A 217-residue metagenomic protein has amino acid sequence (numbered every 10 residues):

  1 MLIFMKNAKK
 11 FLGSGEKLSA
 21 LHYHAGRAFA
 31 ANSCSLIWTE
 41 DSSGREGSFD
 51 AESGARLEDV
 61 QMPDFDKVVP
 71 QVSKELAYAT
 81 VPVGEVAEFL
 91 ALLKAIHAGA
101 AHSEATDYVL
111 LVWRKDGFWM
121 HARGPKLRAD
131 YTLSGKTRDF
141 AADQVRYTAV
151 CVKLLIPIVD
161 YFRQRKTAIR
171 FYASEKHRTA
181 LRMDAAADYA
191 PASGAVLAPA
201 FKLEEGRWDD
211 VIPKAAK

Functional and structural regions predicted by a protein language model:
M1-K217: DNA polymerase processivity clamps
